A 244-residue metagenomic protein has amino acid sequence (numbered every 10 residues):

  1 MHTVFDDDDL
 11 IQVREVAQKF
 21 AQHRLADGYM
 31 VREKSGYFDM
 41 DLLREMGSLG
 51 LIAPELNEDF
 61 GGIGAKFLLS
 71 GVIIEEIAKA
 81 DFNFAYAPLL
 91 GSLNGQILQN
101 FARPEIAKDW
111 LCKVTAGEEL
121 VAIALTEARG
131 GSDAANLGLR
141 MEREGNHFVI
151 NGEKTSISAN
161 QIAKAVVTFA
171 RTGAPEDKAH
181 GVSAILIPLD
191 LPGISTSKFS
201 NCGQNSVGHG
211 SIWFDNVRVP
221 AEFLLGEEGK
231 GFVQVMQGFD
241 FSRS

Functional and structural regions predicted by a protein language model:
H2-D8, V13, K79, I194-S244: Glycine-rich beta->alpha junctions and the first turn(s) of the following alpha-helix
A17-H23, A102-D109, G145-N151, A184-G193 (+2 more regions): Long, well-ordered alpha-helical segments
S48-E118, S158-A165: Internal helix-loop-helix
G64-E76, D133-L137, I187, W213 (+1 more regions): Structural signature of FAD isoalloxazine-binding scaffolds in flavoprotein oxidoreductases
G117-L125: A short, Trp-centered hydrophobic/proline-enriched beta-strand micro-motif
G131, T155-N160, G203, F241-S244: Glycine-rich phosphate/pyrophosphate-binding beta-alpha loops
L139-E142: A structural signal for short hydrophobic beta-strand segments in well-ordered beta-sheet cores
H147, N151-S197: A short core secondary-structure module
